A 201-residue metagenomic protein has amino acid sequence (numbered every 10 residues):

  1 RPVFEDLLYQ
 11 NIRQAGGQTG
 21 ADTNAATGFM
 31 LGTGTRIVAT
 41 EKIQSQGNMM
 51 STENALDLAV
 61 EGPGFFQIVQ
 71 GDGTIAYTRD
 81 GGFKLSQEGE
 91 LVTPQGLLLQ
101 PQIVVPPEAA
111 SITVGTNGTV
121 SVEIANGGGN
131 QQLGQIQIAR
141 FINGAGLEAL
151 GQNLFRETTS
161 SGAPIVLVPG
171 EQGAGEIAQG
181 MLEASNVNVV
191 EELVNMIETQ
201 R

Functional and structural regions predicted by a protein language model:
R1-R201: Amphipathic alpha-helical polymerization modules
